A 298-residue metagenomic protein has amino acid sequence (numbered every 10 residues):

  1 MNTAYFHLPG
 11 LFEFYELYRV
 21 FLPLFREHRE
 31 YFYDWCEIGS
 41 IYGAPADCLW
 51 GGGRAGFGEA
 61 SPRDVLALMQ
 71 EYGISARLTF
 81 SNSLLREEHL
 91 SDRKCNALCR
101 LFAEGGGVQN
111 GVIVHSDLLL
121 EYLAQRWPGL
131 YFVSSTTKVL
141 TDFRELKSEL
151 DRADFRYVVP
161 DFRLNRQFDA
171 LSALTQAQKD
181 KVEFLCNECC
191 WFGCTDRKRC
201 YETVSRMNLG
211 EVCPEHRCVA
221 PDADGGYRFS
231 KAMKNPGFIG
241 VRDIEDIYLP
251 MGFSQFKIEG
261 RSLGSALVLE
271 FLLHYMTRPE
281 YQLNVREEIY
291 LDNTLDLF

Functional and structural regions predicted by a protein language model:
M1-E149, F155-F298: Active-site pocket-lining/capping segments in soluble small-molecule metabolic enzymes
